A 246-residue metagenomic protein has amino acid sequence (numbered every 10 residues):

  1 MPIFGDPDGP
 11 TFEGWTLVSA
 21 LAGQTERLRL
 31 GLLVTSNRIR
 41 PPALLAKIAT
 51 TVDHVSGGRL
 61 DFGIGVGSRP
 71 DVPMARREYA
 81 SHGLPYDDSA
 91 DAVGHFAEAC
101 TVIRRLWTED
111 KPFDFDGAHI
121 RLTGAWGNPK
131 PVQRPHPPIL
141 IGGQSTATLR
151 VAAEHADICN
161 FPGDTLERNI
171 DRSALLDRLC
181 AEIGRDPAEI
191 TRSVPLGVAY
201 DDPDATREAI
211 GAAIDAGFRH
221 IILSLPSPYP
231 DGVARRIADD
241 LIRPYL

Functional and structural regions predicted by a protein language model:
M1-L246: Active-site-adjacent structural elements that line small-molecule/cofactor binding pockets in enzymes
